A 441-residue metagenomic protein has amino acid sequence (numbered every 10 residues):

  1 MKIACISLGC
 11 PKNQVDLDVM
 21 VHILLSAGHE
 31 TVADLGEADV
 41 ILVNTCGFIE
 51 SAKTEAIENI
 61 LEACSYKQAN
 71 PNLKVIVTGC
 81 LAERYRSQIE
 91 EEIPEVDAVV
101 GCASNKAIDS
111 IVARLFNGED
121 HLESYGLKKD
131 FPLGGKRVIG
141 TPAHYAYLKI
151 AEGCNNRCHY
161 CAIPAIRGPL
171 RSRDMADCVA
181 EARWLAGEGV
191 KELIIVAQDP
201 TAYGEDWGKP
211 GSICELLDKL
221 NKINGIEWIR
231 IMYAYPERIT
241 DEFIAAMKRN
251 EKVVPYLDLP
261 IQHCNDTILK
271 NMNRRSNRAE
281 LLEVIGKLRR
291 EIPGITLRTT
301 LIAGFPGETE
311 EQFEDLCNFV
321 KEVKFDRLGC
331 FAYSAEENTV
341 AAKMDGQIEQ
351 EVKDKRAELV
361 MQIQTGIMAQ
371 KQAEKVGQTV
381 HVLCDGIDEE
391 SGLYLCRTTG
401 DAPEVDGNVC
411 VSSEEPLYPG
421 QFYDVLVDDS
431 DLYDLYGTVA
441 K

Functional and structural regions predicted by a protein language model:
M1-Y203, E242, L257, A279-R290 (+3 more regions): Proteins enriched for Cys/Gly/acidic motifs involved in redox and nucleic-acid/cofactor modification
C10, Y203-G225, M272, A335-G366: Radical SAM enzyme [4Fe-4S]-AdoMet core and its adjacent flexible, acidic and glycine-rich loops/tails across
V75-G79, R84, I89, G187-E311 (+1 more regions): Conserved SAM/AdoMet-binding glycine-rich loop
I93-P94, F116-G118, G211-I213, M247-K248 (+2 more regions): Short, hinge-like loop/turn segments at secondary-structure boundaries
C178, I195, I231, L259 (+6 more regions): Conserved, mostly hydrophobic/aromatic
A197, Y233, I261-H263, T299-A303 (+6 more regions): Active-site proximal loops enriched in glycine and acidic residues that flank catalytic Cys/His/Asp and coordinate
F243-I244, L316, V411-S413: Short beta-alpha junctions and helix-cap segments that line functional grooves
K343-K441: Terminal RNA-binding accessory module
